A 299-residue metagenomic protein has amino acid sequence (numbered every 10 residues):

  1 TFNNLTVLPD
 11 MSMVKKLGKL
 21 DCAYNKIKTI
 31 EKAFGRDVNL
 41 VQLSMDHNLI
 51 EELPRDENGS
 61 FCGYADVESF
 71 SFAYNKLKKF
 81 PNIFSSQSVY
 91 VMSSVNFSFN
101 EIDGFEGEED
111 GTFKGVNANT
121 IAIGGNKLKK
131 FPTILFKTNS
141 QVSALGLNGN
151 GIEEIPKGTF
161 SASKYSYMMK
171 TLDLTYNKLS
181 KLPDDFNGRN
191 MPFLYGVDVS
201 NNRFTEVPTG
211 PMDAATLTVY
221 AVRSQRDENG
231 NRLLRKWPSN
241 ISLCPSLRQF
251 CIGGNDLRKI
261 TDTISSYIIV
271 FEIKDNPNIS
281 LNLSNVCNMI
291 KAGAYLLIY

Functional and structural regions predicted by a protein language model:
N3, C22-N25, N48, F72-N75 (+9 more regions): Consensus "Asn ladder" position of solenoid repeat domains
L5, L17, I27, L40 (+20 more regions): Conserved hydrophobic position(s) of the canonical leucine-rich repeat
L8-M11, I30, L53-D56, F80 (+8 more regions): Canonical leucine-rich repeat
M11-M13, A33-R36, E57-C62, F84-S86 (+8 more regions): Hydrophobic anchor residues at the C-terminal helix/turn of individual leucine-rich repeat
G18-C22, V41-M45, E68-F72, M92-F97 (+8 more regions): Conserved hydrophobic beta-strand positions in leucine-rich repeat
R36-N39, C62-E68, S86-S93, K114-N119 (+7 more regions): Surface-exposed loop/turn motifs in large extracellular/passenger domains
R55-G59, G104-E108, A221-N231: Acidic/polar low-complexity surface segments
Y195, S200, T216-R232, L243-C251 (+1 more regions): C-terminal capping region of solenoid repeat domains
